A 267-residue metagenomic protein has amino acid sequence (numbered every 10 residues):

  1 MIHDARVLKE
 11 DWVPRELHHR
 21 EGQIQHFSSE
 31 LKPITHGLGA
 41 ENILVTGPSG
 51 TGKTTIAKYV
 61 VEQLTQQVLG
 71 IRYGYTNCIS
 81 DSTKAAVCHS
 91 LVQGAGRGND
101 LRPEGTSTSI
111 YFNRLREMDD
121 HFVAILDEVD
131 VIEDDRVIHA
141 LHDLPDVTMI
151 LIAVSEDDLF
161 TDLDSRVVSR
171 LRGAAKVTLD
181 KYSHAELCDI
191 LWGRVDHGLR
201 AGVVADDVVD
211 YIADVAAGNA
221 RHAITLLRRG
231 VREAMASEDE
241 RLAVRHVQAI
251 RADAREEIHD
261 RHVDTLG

Functional and structural regions predicted by a protein language model:
M1-E41, D134: A short, basic N-terminal segment
E10-E16, G74, A174-T178, V209-D214 (+1 more regions): Short hinge/gating elements
G39-Y59: Walker A/P-loop nucleotide-binding motif
E41, L69-R72, P145-T148, R170-A175: Short glycine-/polar-rich loops that comprise or flank the Walker A/P-loop and associated switch/sensor motifs
N42-L44, Q66-I79: Conserved catalytic segments around the Walker B and adjacent sensor/switch elements of P-loop NTPase domains
A57, S80-L163, S169-L171, L179-L187 (+4 more regions): Mid-core helix/loop region of P-loop NTP-binding domains shared across ATPases and GTPases
S237, R241-G267: Winged-helix-like regulatory helical subdomains adjacent to P-loop NTPase cores
